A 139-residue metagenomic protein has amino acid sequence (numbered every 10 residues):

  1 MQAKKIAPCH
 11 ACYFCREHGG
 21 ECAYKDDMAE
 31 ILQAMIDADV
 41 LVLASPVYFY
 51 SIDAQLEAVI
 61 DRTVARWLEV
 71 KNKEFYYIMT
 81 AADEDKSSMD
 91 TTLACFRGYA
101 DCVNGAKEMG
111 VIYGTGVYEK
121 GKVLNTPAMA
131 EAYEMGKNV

Functional and structural regions predicted by a protein language model:
M1-A44, F49-R66, Y113, G121-V139: N-terminal beta1-alpha1-beta2 submodule of the flavodoxin-like/Rossmannoid cofactor-binding fold
A54-Q55, W67-V111: Short, glycine-/small-residue-rich phosphate/pyrophosphate-handling segment
A82, T115-Y118: Glycine-rich beta-alpha junction loops
K86-S87, Y118-G121: Short active-site-adjacent structural elements
